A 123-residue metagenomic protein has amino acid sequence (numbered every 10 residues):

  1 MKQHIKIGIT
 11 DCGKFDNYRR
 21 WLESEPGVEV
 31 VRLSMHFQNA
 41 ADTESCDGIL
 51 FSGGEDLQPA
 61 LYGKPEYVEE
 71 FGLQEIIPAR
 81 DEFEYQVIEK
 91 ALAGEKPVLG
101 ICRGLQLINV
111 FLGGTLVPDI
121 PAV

Functional and structural regions predicted by a protein language model:
M1-L99, V110-V117, P121-V123: N-terminal beta1-alpha1 cap of cysteine-dependent amidohydrolase-like domains
C102: Conserved G/P- and acidic residue-centered "switch" motifs that form tight phosphate/ATP-binding loops in soluble
Q106: Cytosolic ligand/metal-binding cores
